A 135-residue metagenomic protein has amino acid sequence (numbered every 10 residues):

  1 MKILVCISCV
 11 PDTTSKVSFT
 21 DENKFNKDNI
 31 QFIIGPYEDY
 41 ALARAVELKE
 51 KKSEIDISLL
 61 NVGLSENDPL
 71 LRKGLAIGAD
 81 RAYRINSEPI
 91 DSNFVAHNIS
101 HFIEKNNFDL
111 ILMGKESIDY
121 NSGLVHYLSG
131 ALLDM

Functional and structural regions predicted by a protein language model:
M1-M135: N-terminal glycine-rich FAD/FM-binding segment characteristic of electron-transfer flavoproteins
